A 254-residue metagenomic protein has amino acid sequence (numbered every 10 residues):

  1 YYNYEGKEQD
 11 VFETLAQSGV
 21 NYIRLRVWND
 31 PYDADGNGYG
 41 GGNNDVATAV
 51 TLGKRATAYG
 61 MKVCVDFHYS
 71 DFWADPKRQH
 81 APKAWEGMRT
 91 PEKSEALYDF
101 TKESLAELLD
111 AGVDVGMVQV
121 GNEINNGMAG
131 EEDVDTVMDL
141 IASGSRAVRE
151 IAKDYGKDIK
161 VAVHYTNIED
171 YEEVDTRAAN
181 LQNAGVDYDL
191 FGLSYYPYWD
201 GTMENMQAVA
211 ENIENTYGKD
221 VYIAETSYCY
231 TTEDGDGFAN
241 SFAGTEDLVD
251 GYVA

Functional and structural regions predicted by a protein language model:
Y1-K62, H68-A96, G192: N-terminal substrate-binding region of glycoside hydrolase catalytic domains
G19, A184-F191, Y217-D220: Glycine-enriched alpha-helix->loop->beta-strand junction motifs that scaffold or abut catalytic
G19, G60, V113-D114, D187: Short loop/turn motifs at secondary-structure junctions
I23-L25, V63-F67, G116-V120, V161-V163 (+2 more regions): Hydrophobic faces of well-ordered beta-strands that scaffold small-molecule active sites in alpha/beta enzyme cores
W28-D30, H68-F72, V120-N125, H164-E169 (+2 more regions): Active-site beta-loop-alpha junctions enriched in small/polar residues
D33-D35, G127-A129, E233: A short acidic, helix-capping loop that chelates divalent metal ions and anchors anionic groups
Y39, D45-A47, A74-Q182, V186 (+3 more regions): Active-site cleft segment of glycoside hydrolase catalytic domains centered on the general acid/base Glu
Y222, T231-A239: Structured C-terminal portions of repeat-based eukaryotic scaffold domains
